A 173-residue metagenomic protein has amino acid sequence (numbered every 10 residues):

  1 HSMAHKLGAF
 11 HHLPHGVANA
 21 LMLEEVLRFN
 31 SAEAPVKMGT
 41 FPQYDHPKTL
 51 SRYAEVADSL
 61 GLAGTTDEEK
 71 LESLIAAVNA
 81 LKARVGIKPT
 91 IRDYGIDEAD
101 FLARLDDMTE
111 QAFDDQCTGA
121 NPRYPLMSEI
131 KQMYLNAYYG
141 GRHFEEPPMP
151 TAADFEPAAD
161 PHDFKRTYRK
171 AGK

Functional and structural regions predicted by a protein language model:
S2-N19, D114-A120: Glycine-rich phosphate/pyrophosphate-binding beta-alpha loops
M3, L23-L27, V78, K82 (+2 more regions): Short alpha-helical scaffolding segments that buttress acidic/His motifs in well-ordered protein cores
F10, V17-D100, H143-F144, M149-A152 (+1 more regions): Gly/Pro-rich interdomain helix-loop hinge
D100-K173: Short, amphipathic C-terminal "tail helix"
